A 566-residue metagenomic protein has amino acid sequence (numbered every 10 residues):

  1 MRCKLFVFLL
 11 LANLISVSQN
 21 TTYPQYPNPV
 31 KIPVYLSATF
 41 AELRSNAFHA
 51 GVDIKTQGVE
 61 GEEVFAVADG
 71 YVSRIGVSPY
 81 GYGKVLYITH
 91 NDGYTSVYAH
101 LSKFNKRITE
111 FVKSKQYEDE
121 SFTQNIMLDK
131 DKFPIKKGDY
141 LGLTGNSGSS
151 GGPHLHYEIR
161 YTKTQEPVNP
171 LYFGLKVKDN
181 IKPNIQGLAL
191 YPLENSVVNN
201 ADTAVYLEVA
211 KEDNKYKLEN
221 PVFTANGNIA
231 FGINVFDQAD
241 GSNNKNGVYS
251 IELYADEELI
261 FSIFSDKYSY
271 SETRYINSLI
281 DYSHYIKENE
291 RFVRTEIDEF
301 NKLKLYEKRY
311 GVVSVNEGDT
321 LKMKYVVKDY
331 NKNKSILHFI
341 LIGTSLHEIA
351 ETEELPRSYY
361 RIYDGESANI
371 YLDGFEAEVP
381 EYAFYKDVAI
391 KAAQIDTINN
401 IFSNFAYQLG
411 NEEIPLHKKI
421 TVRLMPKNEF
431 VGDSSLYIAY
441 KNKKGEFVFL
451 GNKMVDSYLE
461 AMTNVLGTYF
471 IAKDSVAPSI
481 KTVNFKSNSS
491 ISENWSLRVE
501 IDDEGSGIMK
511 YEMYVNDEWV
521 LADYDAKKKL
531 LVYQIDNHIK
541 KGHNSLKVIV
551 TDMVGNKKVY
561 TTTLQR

Functional and structural regions predicted by a protein language model:
M1-Q25: Bacterial Sec-dependent N-terminal signal peptides
Q19-T95, S102-R107, F122-D131, K136-K137 (+2 more regions): Surface-exposed, glycine-biased beta-strand/turn segments
K106, K136, K178, L193-S196 (+3 more regions): Long, low-complexity serine/threonine/glycine- and acidic-rich segments characteristic of extracellular
K182-G187, A477-N484: Proline-enriched interdomain boundary motifs that mark the N-terminal boundary and often initiate the first structured
A225-A230, P415-T421, S490-L497: Short coil/turn motif common to extracellular beta-sandwich-like domains
G232-F236, P380, R423-K427, S496-E504: Short edge beta-strand/loop segments characteristic of extracellular beta-sandwich folds
E348-E351, P356-G365, A393-Y437, F485 (+1 more regions): Proteolytic processing hotspots in large secreted/extracellular or virion-associated proteins and select intracellular
V379, E412-Y469, K510-E512, E518-L521: Proteolytic-maturation and junctional protease-sensitive modules
